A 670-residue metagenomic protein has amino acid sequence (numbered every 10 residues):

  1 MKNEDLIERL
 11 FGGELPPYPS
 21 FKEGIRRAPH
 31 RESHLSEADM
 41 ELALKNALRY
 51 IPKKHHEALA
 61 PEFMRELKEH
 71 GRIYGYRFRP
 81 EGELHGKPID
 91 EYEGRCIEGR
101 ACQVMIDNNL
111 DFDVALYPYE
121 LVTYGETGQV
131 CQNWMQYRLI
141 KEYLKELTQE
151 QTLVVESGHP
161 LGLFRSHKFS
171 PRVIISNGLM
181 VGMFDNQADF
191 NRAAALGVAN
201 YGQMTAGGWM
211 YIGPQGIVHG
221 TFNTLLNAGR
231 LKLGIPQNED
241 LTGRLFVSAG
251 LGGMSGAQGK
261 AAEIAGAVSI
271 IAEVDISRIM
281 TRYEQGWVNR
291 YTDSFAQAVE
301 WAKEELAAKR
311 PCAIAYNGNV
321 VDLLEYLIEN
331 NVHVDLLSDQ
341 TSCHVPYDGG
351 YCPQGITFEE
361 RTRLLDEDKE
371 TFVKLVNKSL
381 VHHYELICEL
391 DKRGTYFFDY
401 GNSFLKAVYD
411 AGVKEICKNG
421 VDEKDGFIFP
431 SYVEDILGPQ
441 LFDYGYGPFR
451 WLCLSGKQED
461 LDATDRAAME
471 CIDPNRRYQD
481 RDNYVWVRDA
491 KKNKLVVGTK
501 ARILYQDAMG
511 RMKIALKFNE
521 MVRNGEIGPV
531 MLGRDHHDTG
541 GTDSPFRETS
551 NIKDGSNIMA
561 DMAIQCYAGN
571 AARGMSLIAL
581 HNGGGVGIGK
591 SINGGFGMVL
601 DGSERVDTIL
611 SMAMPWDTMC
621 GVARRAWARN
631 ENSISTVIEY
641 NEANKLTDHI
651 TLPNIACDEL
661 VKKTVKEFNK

Functional and structural regions predicted by a protein language model:
M1-P214, K369-K517, M521-G533, T539-D543 (+3 more regions): Long, compositionally biased, glycine/small-hydrophobic-enriched stretches that function as flexible linkers, tethers
Q203-L226, R230, Q237, T242-L245 (+7 more regions): Catalytic or ion-translocation cores adjacent to nucleophile or general acid/base/metal-coordination motifs in diverse
E263-A265, I328-H333, V413-C417, V522 (+2 more regions): Short, solvent-exposed amphipathic alpha-helical segments in soluble enzyme and RNA/protein-processing domains
V268, H333, Y396: Residue-level detector of anion-binding/catalytic polar loops
I276, G318-V321, Q340-V345, G401-A407 (+2 more regions): Glycine-rich beta-alpha junction loops
A313-T341, V345-D348: Active-site/ligand-binding-proximal alpha/beta "capping" segment
V321-L324, H383-Y384, I514-F518, M562-C566: Glycine-rich, charged/polar anion/phosphate-binding loops that engage phosphate groups from diverse ligands
D535-Q565: Small-residue-enriched alpha-helical segments and adjacent helix-cap loops that form tight helix-helix packing
